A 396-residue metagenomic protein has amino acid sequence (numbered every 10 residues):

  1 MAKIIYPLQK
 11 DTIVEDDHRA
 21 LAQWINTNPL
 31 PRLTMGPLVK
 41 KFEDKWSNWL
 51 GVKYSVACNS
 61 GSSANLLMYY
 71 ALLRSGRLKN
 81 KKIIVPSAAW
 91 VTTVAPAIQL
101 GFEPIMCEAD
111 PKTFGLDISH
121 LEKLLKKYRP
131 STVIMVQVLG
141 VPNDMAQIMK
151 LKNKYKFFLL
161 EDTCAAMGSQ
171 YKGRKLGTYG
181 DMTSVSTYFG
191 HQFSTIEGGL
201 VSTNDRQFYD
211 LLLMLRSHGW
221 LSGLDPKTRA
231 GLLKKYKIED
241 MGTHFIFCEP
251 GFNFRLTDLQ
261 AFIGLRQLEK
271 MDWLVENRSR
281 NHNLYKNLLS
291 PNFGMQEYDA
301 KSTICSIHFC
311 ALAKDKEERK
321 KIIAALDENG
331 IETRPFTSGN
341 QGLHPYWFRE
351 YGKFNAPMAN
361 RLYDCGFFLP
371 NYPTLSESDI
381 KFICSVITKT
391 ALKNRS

Functional and structural regions predicted by a protein language model:
M1-R32, F157, I246-C248, P370: N-terminal "arm"/small-domain region of PLP-dependent enzymes with the aminotransferase-like
K10-D11, K40-D44, V52-S55, G61-S62 (+6 more regions): PLP-dependent aminotransferase class I/II
I25, S47, A97, L151-K152 (+2 more regions): A generic structural signal for well-ordered alpha-helical segments
R32, K40-K82, P96-I98, M106-E108: Phosphate-binding glycine-rich loop
V56, I84, I105, L159-L160 (+3 more regions): Structural detector of well-ordered beta-strand residues that form the stable sheet scaffold of enzyme domains
L73-K154, F158-T163, Q170: PLP-dependent aminotransferase-like
R129, K156, G180-D181, F293: Residue-level detector of structured alpha->beta connecting loops
E161-T195, D210, H244-I246: Conserved active-site segment immediately N-terminal to the catalytic lysine that forms the internal aldimine
